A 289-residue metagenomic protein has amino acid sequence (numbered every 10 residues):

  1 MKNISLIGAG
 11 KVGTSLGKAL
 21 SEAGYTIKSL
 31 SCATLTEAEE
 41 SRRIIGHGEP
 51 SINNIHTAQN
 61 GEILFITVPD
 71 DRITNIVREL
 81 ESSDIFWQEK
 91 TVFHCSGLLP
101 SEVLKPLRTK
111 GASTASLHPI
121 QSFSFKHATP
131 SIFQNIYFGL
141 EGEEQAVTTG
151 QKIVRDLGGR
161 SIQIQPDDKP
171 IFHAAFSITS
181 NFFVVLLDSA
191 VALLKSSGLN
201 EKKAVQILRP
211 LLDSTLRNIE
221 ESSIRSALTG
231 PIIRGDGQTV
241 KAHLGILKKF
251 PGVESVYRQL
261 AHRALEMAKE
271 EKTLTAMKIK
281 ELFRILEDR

Functional and structural regions predicted by a protein language model:
M1-N60: NAD(P)+-binding Rossmann beta1-loop-alpha1 motif at the extreme N-terminus of oxidoreductases
E40, I44, T109, A128-E221 (+1 more regions): Internal alpha-helical scaffold of NAD(P)-dependent oxidoreductase catalytic cores
P50-A128: Rossmann-like NAD(P)(H) cofactor-binding subdomain of soluble oxidoreductases
R217-L274: Interdomain hinge/lid region at the active-site interface of Rossmann-like NAD(P)-dependent oxidoreductases
L265-R289: Short, amphipathic C-terminal "tail helix"
